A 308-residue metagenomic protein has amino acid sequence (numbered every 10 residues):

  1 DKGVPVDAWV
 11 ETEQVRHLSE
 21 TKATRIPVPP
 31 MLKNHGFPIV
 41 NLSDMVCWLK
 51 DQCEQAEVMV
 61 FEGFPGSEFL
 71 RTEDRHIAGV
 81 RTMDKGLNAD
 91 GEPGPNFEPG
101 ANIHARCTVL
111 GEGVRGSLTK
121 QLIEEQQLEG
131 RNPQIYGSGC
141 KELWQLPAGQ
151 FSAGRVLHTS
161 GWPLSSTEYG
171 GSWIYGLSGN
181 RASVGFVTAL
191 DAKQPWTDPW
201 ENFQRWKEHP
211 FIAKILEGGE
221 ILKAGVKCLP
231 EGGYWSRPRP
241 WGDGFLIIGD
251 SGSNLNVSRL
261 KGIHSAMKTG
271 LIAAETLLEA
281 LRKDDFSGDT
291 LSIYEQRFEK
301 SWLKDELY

Functional and structural regions predicted by a protein language model:
D1-E20: N-terminal FAD cofactor-binding segment of flavoenzymes
P5, K214-G225, D284-L291: Flexible, glycine/charged-enriched surface loops at secondary-structure junctions
L32-N34, F186-V187, G252-K261: Glycine- and acidic
N34-P38, L42, E98, E129 (+1 more regions): Alpha-helix N-cap/helix-initiation motif
N41-S43, C47-W48, Q52-E217, I272 (+1 more regions): Predominantly flavin-linked oxidoreductase catalytic cores and closely associated redox partners
R131, Q194-T197, S236-R239, V257-S265 (+3 more regions): Alpha-helix capping and helix-loop boundary segments enriched in small/acidic/polar residues
V226-V257: FAD-binding beta-loop-beta segment adjacent to the flavin cofactor pocket
S253-R259, L271-Y308: Active-site-proximal substrate-binding core of FAD-dependent oxidoreductases
